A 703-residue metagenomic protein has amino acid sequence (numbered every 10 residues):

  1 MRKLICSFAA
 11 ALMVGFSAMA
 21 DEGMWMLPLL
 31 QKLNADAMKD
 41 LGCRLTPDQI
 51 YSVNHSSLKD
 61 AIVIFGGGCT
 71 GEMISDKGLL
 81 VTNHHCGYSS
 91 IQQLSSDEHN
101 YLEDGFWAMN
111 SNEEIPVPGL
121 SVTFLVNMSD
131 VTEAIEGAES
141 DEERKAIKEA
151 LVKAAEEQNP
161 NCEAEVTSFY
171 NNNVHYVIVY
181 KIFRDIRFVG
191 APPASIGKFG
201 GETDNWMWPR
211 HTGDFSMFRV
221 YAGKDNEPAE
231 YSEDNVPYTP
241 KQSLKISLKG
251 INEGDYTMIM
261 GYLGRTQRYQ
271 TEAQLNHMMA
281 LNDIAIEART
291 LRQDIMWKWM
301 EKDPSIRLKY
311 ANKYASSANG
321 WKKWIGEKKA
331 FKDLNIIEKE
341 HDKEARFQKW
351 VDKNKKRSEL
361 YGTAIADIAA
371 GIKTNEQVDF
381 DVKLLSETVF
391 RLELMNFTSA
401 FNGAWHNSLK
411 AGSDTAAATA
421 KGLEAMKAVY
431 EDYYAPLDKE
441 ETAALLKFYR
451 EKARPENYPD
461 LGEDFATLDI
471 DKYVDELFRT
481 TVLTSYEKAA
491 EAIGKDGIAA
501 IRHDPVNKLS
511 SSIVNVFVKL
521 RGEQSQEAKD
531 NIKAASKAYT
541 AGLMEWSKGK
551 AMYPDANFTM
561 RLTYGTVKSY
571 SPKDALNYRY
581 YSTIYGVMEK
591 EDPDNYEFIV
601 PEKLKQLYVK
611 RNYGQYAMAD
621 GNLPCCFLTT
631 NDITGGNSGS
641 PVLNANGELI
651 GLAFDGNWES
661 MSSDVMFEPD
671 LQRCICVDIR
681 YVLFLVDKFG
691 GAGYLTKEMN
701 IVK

Functional and structural regions predicted by a protein language model:
R2-F8, G15-K703: Terminal presequence/propeptide segments associated with secretion/organelle targeting and zymogen/polyprotein
